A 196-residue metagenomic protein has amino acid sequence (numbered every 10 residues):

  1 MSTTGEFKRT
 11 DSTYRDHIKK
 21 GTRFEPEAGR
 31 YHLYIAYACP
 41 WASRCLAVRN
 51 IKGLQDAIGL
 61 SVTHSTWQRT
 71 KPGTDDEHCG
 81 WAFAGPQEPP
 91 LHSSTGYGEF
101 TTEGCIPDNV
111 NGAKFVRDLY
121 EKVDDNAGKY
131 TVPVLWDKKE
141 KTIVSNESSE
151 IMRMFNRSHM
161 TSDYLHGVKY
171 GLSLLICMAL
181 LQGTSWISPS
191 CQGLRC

Functional and structural regions predicted by a protein language model:
M1-C196: GST-like domain detector, emphasizing the conserved glutathione-binding G-site in the N-terminal thioredoxin-like
